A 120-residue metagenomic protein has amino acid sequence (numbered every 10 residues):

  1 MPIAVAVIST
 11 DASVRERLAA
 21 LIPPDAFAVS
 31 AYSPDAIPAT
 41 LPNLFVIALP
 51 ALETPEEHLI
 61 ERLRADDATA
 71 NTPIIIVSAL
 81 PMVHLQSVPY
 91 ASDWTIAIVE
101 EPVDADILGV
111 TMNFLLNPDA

Functional and structural regions predicted by a protein language model:
I8-S30: Two-component/phosphorelay signaling modules centered on CheY-like receiver
T10, V77-P81, P102: Conserved active-site segment of CheY-like receiver
S30-L44, A51-T54: Acidic, metal-coordinating helix/loop segments flanking the phosphotransfer/catalytic sites of two-component signaling
I47-D67, S78-A79, L85-Q86: Conserved phosphotransfer microenvironments
A68-P73: His-Asp phosphorelay/catalytic-motif detector in bacterial-type signaling
V88-V99: As written
V103-M112: C-terminal output helix
N113-A120: The C-terminal output helix
